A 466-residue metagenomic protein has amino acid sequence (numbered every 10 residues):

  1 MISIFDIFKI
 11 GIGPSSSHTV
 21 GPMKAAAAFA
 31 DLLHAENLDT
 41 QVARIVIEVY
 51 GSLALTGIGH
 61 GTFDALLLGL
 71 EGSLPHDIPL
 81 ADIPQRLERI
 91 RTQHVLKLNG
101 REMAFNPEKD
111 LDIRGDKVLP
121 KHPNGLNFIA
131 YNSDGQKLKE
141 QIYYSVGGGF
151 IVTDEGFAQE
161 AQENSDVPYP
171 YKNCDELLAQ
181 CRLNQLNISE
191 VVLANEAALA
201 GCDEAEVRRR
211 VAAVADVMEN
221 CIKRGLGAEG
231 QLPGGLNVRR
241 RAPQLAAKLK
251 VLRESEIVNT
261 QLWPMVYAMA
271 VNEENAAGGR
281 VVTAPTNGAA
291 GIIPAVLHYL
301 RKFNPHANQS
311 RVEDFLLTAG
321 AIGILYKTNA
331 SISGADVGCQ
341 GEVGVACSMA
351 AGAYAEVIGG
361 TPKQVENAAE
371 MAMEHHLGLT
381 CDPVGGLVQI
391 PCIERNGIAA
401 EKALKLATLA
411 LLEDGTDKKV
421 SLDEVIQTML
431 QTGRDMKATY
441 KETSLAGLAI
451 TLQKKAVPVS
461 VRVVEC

Functional and structural regions predicted by a protein language model:
I7, G11, P264-N272, F315-G323 (+3 more regions): Short alpha-helical scaffolding segments that buttress acidic/His motifs in well-ordered protein cores
F8-A26, A277-V296, C339-C347: Conserved phosphate/anionic-ligand binding catalytic regions in large, soluble enzymes, centered on
S17-H34, P294-H306, A351-G359: Alpha-helical support elements that line or immediately flank enzyme active sites and cofactor-binding pockets
D64-R86, G115, G344, M349-E356 (+3 more regions): C-terminal domain-closing interface element
P75-E254, W263, V464: C-terminal regulatory domains involved in ligand/effector binding and gene-expression control
C202-G338, G447-C466: Accessory "access/gating" subregions that flank catalytic or transport cores
T318, I324-G397, L409-V420: Hydrophobic alpha-helical bundle architecture
E370-C466: Internal helix-turn-beta structural module
